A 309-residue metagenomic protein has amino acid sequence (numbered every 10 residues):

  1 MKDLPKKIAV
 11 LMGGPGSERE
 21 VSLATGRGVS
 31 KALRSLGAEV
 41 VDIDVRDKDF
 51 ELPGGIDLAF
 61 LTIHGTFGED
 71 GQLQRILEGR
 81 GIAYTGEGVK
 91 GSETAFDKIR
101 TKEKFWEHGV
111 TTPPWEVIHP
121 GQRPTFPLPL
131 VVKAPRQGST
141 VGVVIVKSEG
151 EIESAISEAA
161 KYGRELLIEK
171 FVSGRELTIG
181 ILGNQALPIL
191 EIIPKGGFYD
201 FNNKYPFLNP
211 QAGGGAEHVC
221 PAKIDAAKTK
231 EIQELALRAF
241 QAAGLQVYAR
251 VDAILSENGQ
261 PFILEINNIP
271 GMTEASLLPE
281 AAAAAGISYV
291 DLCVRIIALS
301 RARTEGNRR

Functional and structural regions predicted by a protein language model:
M1-K90, T94-F96, R100, E107 (+2 more regions): ATP-binding N-terminal substructure of ATP-dependent carboxylate-amine bond-forming enzymes
M1-M12, V40, D49-L52, T94-R175: Active-site nucleotide/adenylate-binding loops and adjacent lid/helix of ATP-dependent enzymes
L52-D57, P124-L128, G183-N184, E257-F262: A short, glycine/Asx- and small/polar-enriched loop/turn that sits immediately N-terminal to a beta-strand
G65, T140, K195, N267-A281: Glycine-rich phosphate/pyrophosphate-binding beta-alpha loops
S148-E234, L255-F262: Phosphate-binding site of ATP-dependent enzymes
K170, F240-M272, A282: Conserved metal-phosphate-binding beta-hairpin within the catalytic cores of diverse ATP-dependent phosphoryl-transfer
E191-A249, E280-R309: Active-site "cap" helix and flanking loop/linker of ATP-utilizing ligase/carboxylase catalytic domains
